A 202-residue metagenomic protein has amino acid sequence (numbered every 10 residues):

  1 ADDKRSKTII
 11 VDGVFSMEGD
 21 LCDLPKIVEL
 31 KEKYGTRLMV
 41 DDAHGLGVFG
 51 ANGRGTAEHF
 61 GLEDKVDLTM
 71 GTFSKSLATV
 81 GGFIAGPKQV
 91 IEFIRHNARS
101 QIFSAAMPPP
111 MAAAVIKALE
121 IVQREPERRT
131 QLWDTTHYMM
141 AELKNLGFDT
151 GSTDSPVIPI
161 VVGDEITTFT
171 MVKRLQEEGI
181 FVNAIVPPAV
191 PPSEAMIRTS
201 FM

Functional and structural regions predicted by a protein language model:
A1-V40: Active-site phosphate-binding strand-loop segment of PLP-dependent enzymes
K7-D12, G151-D154, N183: Short beta-strands and strand-loop turn motifs
V14-E18, G45-V48, Q101-I102, A189-P191: Short, small-residue-enriched loops and turns at beta-alpha junctions that line or gate enzyme active sites
Y34-R37, H44, F49-D154, T167: Active-site C-terminal subdomain of aminotransferase-like
I102, E177-V182: A common structural junction motif
T130-G179, A189-I197, F201: Conserved PLP-binding catalytic core of the aspartate aminotransferase-like
